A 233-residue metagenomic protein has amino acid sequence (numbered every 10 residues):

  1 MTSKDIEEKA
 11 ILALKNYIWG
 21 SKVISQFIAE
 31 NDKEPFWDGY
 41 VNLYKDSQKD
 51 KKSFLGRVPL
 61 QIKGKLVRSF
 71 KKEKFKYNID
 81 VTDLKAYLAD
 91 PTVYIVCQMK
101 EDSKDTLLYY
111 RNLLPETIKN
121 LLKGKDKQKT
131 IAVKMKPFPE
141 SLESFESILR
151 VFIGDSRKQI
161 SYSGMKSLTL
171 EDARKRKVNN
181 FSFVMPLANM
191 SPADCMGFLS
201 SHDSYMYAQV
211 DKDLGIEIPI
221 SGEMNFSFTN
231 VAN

Functional and structural regions predicted by a protein language model:
I6-Y77: Catalytic centers of nucleases
A13, D83, S144-S147: Exposed alpha-helical structural elements
N16, N31, N42, N78 (+6 more regions): Detector for Asparagine
K45-N120: A broadly used, surface-exposed interaction patch
D90-E101, D126-Q128, S163-N179: Short flexible/disordered coil segments
R111-I148: Compact, glycine/acidic-enriched structural inserts
V133-N233: Charge-rich interaction segments
